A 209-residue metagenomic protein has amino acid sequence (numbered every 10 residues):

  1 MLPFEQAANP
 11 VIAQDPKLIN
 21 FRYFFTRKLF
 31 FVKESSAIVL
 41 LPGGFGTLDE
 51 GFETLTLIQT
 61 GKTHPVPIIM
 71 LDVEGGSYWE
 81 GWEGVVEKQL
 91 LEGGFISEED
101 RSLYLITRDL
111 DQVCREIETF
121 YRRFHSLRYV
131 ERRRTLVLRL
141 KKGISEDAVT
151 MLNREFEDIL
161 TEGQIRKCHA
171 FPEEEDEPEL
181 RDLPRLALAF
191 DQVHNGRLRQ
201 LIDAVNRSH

Functional and structural regions predicted by a protein language model:
M1-A8, L41-P42, L48-E50, L55-W82 (+1 more regions): Short, acidic/small-residue loops that bind anionic groups at enzyme active sites
M1-L40: Acidic/glycine-enriched connector segments
N9-A13, F30-E34, T60-H64, F95-E99 (+1 more regions): Solvent-exposed alpha-helices and their adjacent loops that cap or buttress functional pockets in soluble metabolic
K17-T26, S102-V113: Short acidic-hydrophobic, aromatic-tinged amphipathic segments that line or gate anion-handling sites
I19-K28, F52-T56, K88-Q89: Active-site glycine-rich loop that binds ribose-phosphate moieties when present
L29-L40, Q89-R108: Conserved thiamine diphosphate
F31, S35-I38, P42-G46, G51 (+3 more regions): Core active-site phosphate/anionic-ligand binding loop and the adjoining beta-turn-alpha structural block in enzyme
L103, L110-H209: SAM-dependent methyltransferases
